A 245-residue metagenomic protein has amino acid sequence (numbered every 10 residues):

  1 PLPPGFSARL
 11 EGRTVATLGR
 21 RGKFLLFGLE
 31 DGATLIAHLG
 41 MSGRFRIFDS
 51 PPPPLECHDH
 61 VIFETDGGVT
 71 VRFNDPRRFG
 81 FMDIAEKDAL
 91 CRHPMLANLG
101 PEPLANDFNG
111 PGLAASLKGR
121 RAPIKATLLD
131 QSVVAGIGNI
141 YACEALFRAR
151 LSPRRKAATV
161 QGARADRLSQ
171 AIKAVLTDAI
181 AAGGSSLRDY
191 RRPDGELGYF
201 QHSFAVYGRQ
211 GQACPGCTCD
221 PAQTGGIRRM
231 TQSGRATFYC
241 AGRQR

Functional and structural regions predicted by a protein language model:
P1-F6, G19, F24, A114-R245: Basic, nucleic-acid-binding surfaces and adjacent catalytic neighborhoods in DNA/RNA-processing proteins
P1-M82, V206-A213, R235-R245: A cross-family signal for N-terminal binding/gating loops and helix N-caps that shape access to the active site
P3-R9, E30-G32, S50-E56, D66-G68 (+6 more regions): Short, glycine- and charge-enriched coil/turn segments that flank and shape catalytic ligand pockets
G28-E30, P94-P101, S169-I172: Short low-complexity stretches enriched in small and charged residues
L35-G136, Y141-R148: Phosphate/anion-contacting hairpin/loop surfaces
